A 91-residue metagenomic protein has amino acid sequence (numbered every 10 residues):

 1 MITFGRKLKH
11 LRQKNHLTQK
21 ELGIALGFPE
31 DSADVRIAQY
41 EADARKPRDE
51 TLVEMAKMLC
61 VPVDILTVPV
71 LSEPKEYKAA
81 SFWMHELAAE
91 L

Functional and structural regions predicted by a protein language model:
M1-K14, I24: A short, Lys/Arg-rich alpha-helix, primarily the initiator
T3-R6, L17, S32, P47-E50: Residue-level signal for the short linker/turn that defines the boundary of a DNA-recognition helix
H16-Q39: Short alpha-helical DNA-recognition segment
L26, E41, T51, T67: DNA major-groove recognition helix of helix-turn-helix
D34-V35, A42-K57, E73: Short, basic-rich loop-to-helix N-cap that marks the start of a DNA-contacting helix
K57, T67-L91: Short, charged recognition helix plus adjacent turn of helix-turn-helix-like nucleic-acid-binding domains
